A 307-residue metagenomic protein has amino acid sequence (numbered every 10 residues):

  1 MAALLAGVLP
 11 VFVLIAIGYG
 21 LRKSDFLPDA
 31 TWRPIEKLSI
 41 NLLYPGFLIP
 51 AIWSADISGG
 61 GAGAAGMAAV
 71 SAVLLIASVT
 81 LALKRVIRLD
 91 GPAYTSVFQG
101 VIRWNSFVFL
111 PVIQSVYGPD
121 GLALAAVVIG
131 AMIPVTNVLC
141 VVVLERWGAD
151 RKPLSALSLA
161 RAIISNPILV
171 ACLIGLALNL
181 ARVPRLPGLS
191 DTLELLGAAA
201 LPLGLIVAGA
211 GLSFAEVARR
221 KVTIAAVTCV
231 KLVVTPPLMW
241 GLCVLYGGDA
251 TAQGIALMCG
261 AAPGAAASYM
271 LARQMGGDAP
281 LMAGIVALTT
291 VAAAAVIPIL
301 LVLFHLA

Functional and structural regions predicted by a protein language model:
M1-A307: Alpha-helical transmembrane segments of multi-pass small-molecule/ion transporters
